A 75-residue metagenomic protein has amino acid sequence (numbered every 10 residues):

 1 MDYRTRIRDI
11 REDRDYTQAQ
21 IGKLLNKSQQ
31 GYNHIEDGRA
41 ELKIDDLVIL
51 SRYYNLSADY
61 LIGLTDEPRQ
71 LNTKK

Functional and structural regions predicted by a protein language model:
M1-D13: A short, Lys/Arg-rich alpha-helix, primarily the initiator
R6, T17, K43-D46, S57: Residues that mark the N-terminal boundary/hinge immediately upstream of a DNA-recognition element
E12, K23, R52: Alpha-helical residues within the helix-turn-helix
D13, I62-K75: Short, charged recognition helix plus adjacent turn of helix-turn-helix-like nucleic-acid-binding domains
D15-H34: Short alpha-helical DNA-recognition segment
N26, D45-Y60: DNA major-groove recognition helix of helix-turn-helix/homeodomain DNA-binding modules
